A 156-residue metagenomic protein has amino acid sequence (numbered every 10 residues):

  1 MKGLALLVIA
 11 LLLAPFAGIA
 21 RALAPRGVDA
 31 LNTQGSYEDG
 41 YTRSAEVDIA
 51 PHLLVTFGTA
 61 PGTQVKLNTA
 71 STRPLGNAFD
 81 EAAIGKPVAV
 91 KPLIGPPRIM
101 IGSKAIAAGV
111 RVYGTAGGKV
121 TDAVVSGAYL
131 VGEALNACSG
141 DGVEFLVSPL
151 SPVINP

Functional and structural regions predicted by a protein language model:
L4-P156: Surface-exposed, low-hydrophobicity beta-strand/loop segments enriched in small/polar/acidic residues
